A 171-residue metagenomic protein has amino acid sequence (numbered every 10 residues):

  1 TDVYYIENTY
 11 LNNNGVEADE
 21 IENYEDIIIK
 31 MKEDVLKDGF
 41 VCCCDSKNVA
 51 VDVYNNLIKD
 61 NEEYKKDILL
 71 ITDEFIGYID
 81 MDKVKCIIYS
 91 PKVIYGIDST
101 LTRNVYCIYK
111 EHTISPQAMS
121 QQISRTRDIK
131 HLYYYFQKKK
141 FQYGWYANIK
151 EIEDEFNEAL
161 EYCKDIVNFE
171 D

Functional and structural regions predicted by a protein language model:
T1, E7, I21, C43-D45 (+3 more regions): Short His-Asn-centered micro-motif
T1-K30: Interdomain hinge/linker at the junction between the two RecA-like core domains of SF2 helicases
M31-L57: Conserved strand-helix element at the start of the C-terminal RecA-like helicase core
C44-N48, I68-Y78, S90-V93: Conserved helicase motor
K66, D73, K130, Y134-D171: Long, low-complexity intrinsically disordered regions enriched in Ser/Thr/Pro/Gly
D82-G96: Conserved two-lobed SF2 helicase motor
C86, D98-K110: A short beta-strand element within the Helicase C-terminal
Y109-Y133: Conserved SF2 helicase motif VI
